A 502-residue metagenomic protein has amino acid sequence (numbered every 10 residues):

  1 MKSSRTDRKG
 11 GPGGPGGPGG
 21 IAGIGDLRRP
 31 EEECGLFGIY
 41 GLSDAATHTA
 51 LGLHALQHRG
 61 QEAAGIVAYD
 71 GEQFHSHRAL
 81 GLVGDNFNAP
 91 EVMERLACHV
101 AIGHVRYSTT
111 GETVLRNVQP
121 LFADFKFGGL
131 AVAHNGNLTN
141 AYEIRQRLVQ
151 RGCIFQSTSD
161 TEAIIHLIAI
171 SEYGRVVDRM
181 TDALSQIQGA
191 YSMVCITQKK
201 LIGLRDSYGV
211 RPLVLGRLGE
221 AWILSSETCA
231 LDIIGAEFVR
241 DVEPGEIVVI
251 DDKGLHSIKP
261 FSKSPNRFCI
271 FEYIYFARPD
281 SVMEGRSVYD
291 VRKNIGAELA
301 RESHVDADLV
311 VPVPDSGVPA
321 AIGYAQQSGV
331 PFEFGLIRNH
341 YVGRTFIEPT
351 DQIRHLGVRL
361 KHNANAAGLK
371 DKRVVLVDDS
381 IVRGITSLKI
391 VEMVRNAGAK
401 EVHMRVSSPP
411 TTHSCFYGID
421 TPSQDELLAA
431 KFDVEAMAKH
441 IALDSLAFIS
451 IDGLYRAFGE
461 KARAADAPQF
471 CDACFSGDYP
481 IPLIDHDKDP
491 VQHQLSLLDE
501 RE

Functional and structural regions predicted by a protein language model:
M1-P244, V249-A307, V313, E401 (+1 more regions): Conserved short alpha-helical segments that host acidic/polar catalytic motifs at enzyme active sites
D44-A46, T109-T110, N140, V210-R211 (+7 more regions): Flexible loop/turn segments at secondary-structure boundaries
F87, S157, E162, F332-G343 (+1 more regions): A conserved beta-strand->alpha-helix junction
A133, I196, L204-R205, G216 (+12 more regions): Generic beta-strand/beta-sheet core signal
A163-G174, P314, Q326-R344: Amphipathic alpha-helical
D182, A230, E237-F238, V242-E246 (+5 more regions): Phosphate/diphosphate-binding loops
L184, K199-K200, R217, G235-D241 (+2 more regions): PRPP-dependent phosphoribosyltransferase catalytic core
G329-V374, I385, T412-P422: Short, glycine/charge-rich flexible loops or terminal/linker lids adjacent to PRPP-binding catalytic cores
